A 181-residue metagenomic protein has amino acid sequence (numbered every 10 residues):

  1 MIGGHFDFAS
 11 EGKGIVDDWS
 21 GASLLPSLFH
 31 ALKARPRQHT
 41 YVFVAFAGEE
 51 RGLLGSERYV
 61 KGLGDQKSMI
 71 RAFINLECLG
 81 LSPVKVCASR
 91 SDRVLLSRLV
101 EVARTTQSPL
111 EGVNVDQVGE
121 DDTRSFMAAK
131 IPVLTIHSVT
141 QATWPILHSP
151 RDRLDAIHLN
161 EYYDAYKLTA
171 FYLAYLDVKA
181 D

Functional and structural regions predicted by a protein language model:
M1-G3, V42-A45, R71-L76, V133-H137 (+2 more regions): Structural recognition of the beta-strand scaffold that forms the well-ordered cores of secreted hydrolase catalytic
I2-S10, P150: Glycine/charged-rich beta-loop-alpha catalytic/anionic-binding loops adjacent to active sites
F8-V102, S108, G119-T123: Acidic/histidine-rich catalytic neighborhood of metal-dependent amide-processing enzymes
L81-D181: Active-site-adjacent substrate-binding region of metalloamidase/peptidase-like peptide-processing proteins
